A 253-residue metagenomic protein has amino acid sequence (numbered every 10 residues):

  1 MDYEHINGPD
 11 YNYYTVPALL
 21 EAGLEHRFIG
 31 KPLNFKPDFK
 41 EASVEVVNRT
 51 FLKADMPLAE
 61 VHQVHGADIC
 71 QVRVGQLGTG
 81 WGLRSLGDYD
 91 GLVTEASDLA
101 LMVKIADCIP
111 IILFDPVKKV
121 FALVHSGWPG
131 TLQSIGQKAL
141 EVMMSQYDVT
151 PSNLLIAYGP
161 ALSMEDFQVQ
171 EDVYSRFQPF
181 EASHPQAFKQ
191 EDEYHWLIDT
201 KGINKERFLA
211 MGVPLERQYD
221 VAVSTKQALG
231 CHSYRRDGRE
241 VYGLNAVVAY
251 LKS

Functional and structural regions predicted by a protein language model:
M1-S253: Active-site microenvironment for binding and transforming phosphate-containing groups
